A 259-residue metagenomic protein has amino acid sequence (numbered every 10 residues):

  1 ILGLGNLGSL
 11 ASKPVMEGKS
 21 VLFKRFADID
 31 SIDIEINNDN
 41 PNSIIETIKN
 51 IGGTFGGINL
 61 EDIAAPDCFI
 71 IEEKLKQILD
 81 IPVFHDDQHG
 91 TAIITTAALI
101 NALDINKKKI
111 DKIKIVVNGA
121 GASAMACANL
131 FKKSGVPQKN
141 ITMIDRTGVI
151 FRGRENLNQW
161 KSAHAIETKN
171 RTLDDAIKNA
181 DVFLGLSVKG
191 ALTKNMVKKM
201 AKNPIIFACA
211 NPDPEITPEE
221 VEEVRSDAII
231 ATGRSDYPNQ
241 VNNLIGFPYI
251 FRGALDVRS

Functional and structural regions predicted by a protein language model:
I1-I113: Glycine/serine-rich phosphate-binding loop and adjoining beta1-alpha1 elements at the start of nucleotide-handling
L2-A27, I93-L184, V188: Glycine-rich phosphate/diphosphate-binding loop of Rossmann-like nucleotide-binding domains
L10-G18, D39-E46, P66-I70, G90-I94 (+11 more regions): Conserved active-site and cofactor/substrate-binding residues in soluble primary-metabolism enzymes
A27, I78-L79, P137, K202 (+1 more regions): Short, structured coil segments at secondary-structure junctions
D33-I34, N59-D62, V83-D86, V117 (+4 more regions): General beta-strand structural signal in soluble alpha/beta enzymes
I36-N37, D62-A65, D86-H89, R146-G148 (+3 more regions): Short, ordered loop/turn segments at secondary-structure junctions
P82, D86-D87, N106-K108, A210 (+1 more regions): Adenosine-phosphate binding glycine-rich loop
S162-P238: Rossmann-like adenosine-cofactor binding region
